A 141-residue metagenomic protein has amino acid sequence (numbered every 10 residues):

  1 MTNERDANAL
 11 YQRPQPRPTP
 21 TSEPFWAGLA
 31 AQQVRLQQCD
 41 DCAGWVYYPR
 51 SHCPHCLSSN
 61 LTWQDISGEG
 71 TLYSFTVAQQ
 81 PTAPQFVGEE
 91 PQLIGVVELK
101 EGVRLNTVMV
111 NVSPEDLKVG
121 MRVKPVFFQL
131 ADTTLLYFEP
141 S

Functional and structural regions predicted by a protein language model:
M1-V34, L135-L136, S141: A broadly conserved sequence feature marking short terminus-proximal activation segments in nucleic acid-centric
A7, G102-S141: Well-ordered alpha/beta subsegment
Q32-R35, P49, I66-G68: Short metal-coordination and nucleic-acid-contact micro-motifs, chiefly zinc-binding Cys/His arrays
Q38-D41, H52-S58: Short, cysteine/histidine-rich loop/knuckle motifs that typically chelate Zn2+
Y47, N60-T62: Short functional micro-motifs and their immediate structural scaffolds
E69-T71, F75, V112: Residue-level recognition of beta-strand microenvironments
F75-Q80, F128-A131: Short, conserved beta-turn/loop elements at beta-strand boundaries and strand-helix junctions
E89-L105: Short, basic/aromatic beta-hairpin or loop at an interaction surface
